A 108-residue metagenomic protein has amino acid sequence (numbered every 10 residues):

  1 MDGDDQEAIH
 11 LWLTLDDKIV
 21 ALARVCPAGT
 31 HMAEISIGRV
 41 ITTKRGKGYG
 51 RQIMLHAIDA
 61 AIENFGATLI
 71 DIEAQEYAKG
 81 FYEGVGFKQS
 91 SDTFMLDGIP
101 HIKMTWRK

Functional and structural regions predicted by a protein language model:
M1-D16: Active-site rim helix/loop that mediates acceptor-substrate recognition in acyltransferases
W12, K18-P27, E34-R39: Conserved beta-strand in the GNAT
P27-I37, R45, N64-G66, M95-H101: A conserved beta-turn-beta hairpin within the catalytic core of GNAT-like acetyltransferases that forms part
T42, G46-D59: Conserved acetyl-CoA-binding loop-helix of GNAT-fold acetyltransferases
R45, E63, Y77-G84: Acidic/histidine-enriched, beta-strand-rich ligand/metal-binding domains
G50, M54, E76, F94-H101: Short glycine/proline-centered loop/turn elements that form peptide/ligand docking sites
A61-A74: Conserved GNAT acetyl-CoA-binding A-motif
D71, E83, K88-K103: Conserved catalytic-core motifs of GNAT/GCN5-like acyltransferases
